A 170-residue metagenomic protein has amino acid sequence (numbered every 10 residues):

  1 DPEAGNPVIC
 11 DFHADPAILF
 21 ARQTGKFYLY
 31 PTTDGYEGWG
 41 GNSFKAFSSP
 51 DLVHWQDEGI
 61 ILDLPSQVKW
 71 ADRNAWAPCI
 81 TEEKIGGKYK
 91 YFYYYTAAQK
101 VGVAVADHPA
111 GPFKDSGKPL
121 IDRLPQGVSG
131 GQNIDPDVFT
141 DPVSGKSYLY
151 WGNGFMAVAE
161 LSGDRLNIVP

Functional and structural regions predicted by a protein language model:
D1-P170: Carbohydrate-active catalytic/glycan-binding domains of CAZyme proteins, especially the secreted or lumenal ectodomains
